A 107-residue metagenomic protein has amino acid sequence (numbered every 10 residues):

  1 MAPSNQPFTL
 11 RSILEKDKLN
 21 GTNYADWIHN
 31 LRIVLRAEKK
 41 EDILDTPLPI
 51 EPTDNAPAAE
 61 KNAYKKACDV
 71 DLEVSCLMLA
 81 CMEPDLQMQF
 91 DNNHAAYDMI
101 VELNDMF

Functional and structural regions predicted by a protein language model:
M1-F107: N-terminal Lys/Arg-enriched interaction segments
